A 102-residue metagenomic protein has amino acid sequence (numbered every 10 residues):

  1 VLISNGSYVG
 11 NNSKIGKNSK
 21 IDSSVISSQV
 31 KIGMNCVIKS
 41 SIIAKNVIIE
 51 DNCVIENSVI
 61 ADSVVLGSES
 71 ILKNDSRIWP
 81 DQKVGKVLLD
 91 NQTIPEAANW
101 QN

Functional and structural regions predicted by a protein language model:
V1-N11: Oxyanion-binding "anion nests"
K17-N102: Glycine-rich hexapeptide-repeat left-handed beta-helix
